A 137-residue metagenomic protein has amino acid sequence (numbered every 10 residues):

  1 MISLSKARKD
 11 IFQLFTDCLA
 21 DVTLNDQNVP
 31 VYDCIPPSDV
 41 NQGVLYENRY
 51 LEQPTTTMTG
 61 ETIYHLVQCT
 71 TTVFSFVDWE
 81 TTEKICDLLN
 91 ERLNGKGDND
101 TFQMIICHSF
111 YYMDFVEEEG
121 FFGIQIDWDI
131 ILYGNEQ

Functional and structural regions predicted by a protein language model:
M1-L14, L51-L66, F102-Q137: Short, charged interaction patches at domain edges and termini
M1-T59, E80, E91, N99: Small/polar-rich, solvent-exposed N-terminal microdomains that initiate assembly or binding
N25, I35, G43-L45, F74 (+3 more regions): Broad hydrophobic/π-residue packing in well-ordered secondary structure
D26, V31, L88, R92 (+3 more regions): Intrinsically disordered, low-complexity peptide-like regions
R49-Y50, H65-S75: Active-site-adjacent structural patch at catalytic or cofactor/ligand-binding sites
T62-Y64, F74-K96: Extracellular/virion structural assembly segments
